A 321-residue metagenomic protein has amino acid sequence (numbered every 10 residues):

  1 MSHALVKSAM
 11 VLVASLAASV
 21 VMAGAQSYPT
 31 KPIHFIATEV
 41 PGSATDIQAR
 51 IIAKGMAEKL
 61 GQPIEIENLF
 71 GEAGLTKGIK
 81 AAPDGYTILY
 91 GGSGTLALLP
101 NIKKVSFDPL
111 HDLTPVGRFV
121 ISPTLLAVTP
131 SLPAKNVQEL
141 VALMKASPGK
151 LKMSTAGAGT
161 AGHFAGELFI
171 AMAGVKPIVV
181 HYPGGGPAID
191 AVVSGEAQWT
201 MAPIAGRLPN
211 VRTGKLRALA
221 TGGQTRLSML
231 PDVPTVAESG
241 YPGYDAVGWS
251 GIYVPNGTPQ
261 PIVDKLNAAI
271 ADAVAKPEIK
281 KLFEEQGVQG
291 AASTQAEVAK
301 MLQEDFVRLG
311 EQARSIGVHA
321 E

Functional and structural regions predicted by a protein language model:
M1-V6: N-terminal secretory signal peptides that target proteins for export/translocation
K7-V20: Bacterial N-terminal signal peptides
G24-D112, K150-K152, G174-Q198, N210 (+2 more regions): N-terminal (or domain-start) structured segment
T30-P32, M172-A173, E238, Q260-E321: An extracytoplasmic/periplasmic, membrane-proximal ligand-sensing/linker region
P32, G55, N68, A82-G85 (+11 more regions): Conserved functional loop/turn residues at catalytic and ligand-binding sites
M56, K80-Y86, S93, P100-P187 (+3 more regions): Hinge/capping helix and adjacent helix->loop/strand transition within the periplasmic-binding protein
G94-K104, I170-M172, W199-V233: A ligand-binding cleft/hinge motif common to bilobed small-molecule-binding domains
